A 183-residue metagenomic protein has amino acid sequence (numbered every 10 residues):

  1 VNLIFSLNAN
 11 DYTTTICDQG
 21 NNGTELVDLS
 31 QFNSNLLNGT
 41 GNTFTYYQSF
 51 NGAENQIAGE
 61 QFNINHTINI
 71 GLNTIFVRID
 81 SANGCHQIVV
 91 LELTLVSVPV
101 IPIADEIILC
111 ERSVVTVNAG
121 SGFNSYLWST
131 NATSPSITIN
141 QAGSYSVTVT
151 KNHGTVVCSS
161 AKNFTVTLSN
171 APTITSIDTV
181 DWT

Functional and structural regions predicted by a protein language model:
V1-T183: Proline- and Ser/Thr-rich low-complexity, intrinsically disordered segments
